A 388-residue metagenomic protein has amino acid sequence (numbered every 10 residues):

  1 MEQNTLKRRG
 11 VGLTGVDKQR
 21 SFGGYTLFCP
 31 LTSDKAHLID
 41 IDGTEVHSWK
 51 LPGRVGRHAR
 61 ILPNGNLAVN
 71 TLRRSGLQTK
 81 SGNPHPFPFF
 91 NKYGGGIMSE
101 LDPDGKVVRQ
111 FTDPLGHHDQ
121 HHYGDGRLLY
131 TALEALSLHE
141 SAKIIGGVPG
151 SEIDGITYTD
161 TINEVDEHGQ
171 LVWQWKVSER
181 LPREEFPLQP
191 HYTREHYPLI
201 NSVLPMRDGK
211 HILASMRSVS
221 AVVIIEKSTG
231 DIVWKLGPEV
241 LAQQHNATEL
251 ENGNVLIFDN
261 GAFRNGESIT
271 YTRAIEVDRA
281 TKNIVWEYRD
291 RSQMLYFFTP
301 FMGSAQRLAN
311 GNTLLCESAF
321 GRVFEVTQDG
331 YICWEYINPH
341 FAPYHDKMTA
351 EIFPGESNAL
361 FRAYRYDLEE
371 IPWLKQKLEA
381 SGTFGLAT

Functional and structural regions predicted by a protein language model:
M1-T388: Histidine-/acidic-rich catalytic cores in large beta-rich domains
